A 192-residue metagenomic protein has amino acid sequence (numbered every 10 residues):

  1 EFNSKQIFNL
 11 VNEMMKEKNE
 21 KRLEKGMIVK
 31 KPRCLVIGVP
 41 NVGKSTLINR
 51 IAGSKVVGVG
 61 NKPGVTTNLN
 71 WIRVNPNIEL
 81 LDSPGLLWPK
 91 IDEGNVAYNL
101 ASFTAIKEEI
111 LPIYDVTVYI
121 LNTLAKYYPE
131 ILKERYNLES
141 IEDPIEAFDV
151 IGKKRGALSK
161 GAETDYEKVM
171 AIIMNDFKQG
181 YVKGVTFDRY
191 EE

Functional and structural regions predicted by a protein language model:
E1-G38, V56, A157-L158, T164: Canonical P-loop GTPase G-domain recognition
N3, G43, E79: Short phosphate-engaging motifs
Q6, L10, T46, Y119 (+1 more regions): Alpha-helical scaffold segments in soluble metabolic enzymes
K18-R22, N49, K55-N61, Y127-I131: Short, structured loop/turn "capping" segments at alpha-beta junctions
M27-V29, R50-I51, I72-R73: Solvent-exposed alpha-helices and their adjacent loops that cap or buttress functional pockets in soluble metabolic
R33-G53, V57, S83: Glycine-rich phosphate-binding P-loop
N61-E192: Helix-rich effector regions associated with P-loop NTPase G domains
